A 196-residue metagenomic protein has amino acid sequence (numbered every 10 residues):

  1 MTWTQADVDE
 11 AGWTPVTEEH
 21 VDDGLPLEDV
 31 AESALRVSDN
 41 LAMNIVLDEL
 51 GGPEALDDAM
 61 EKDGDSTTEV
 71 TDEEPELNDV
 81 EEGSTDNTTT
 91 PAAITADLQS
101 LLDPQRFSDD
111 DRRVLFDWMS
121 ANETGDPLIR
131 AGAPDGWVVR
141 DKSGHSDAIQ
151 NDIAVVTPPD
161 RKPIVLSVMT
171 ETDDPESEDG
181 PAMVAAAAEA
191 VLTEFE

Functional and structural regions predicted by a protein language model:
M1-D9, S108-D111: Short, well-structured active-site flanking segments
T4-A6, A34-S38, V46-L50, D72-P75 (+2 more regions): Active-site-proximal beta-strand/loop segments in catalytic clefts of secreted hydrolases
Q5-E19, S66, D117-L128: Short, mixed-charge aromatic SLiMs
V8-I45, P53: Conserved catalytic neighborhood of penicillin-recognizing serine enzymes
G12, D23, L47-L98, L102-D103: Mid-domain, small-residue-enriched loop/turn segments at the edges of structured enzyme/sensor domains
D23-L27, G52, E61-K62, T88 (+3 more regions): Extracellular/periplasmic catalytic domains that process cell-envelope and extracellular macromolecules
V30-L35, V46, A59-M60, L98 (+1 more regions): Short alpha-helical scaffolding segments that buttress acidic/His motifs in well-ordered protein cores
E49, A96-D97, L101-D126, V138 (+1 more regions): Structured C-terminal helix/loop/strand segments within mature extracytoplasmic catalytic/sensor domains
